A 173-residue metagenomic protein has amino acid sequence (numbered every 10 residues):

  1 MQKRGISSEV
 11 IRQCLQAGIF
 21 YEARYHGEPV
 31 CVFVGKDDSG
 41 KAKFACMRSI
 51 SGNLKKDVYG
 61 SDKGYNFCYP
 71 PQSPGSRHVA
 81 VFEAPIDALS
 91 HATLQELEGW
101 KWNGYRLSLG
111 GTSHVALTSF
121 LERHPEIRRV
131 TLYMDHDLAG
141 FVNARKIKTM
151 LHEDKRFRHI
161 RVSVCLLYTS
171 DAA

Functional and structural regions predicted by a protein language model:
M1-C31: TOPRIM metal-binding catalytic domain and adjacent DNA-binding surface shared by DnaG-type primases
R24-R123: Phosphate-handling DNA/RNA-contact segment within nucleic-acid enzymes
V81, R128-A139: Acidic beta-strand-to-loop metal/phosphate-binding motif
K101-W102, T149-V164: Structural alpha-beta junctions
L107-T112, D135, F157-L167: A generic structural motif
T112-H114, M134-R145: Acidic, metal-coordinating catalytic cores used for nucleic-acid/nucleotide bond scission and strand-transfer chemistry
F120-L121, V142-D154: Short, aromatic/basic amphipathic alpha-helical patches
Y168-A173: Conserved small/polar residues in nucleotide/adenosyl-binding loops
